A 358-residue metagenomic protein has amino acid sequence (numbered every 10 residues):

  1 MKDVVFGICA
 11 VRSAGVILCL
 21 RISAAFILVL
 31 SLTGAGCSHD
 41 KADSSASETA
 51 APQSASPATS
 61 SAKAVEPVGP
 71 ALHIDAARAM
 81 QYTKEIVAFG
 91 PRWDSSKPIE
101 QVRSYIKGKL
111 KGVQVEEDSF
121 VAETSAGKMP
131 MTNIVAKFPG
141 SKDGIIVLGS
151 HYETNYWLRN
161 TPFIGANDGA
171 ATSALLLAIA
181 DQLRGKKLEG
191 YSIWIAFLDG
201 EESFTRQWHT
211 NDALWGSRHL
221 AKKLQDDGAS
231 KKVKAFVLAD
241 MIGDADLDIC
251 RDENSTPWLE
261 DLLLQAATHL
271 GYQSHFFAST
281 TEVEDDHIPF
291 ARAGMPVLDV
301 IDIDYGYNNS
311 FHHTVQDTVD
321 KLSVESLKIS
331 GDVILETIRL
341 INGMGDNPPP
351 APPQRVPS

Functional and structural regions predicted by a protein language model:
T33-G36: C-terminal motif of bacterial Sec signal peptides marking the signal peptidase cleavage site
S38-A62: Short, low-complexity, disordered segments immediately C-terminal to signal peptides in bacterial exported proteins
H39, P70, Q81-S141: A non-catalytic alpha/beta surface segment that caps or lines the substrate-entry region of metallo-dependent hydrolase
A58-R103, W157, Y307-T318, N342: N-terminal capping segment at the start of a domain
P70, S119-V121, A235, I242-S358: Active-site-adjacent substrate-binding region of metalloamidase/peptidase-like peptide-processing proteins
R92-D94, V121-T124, S141-K142, Y152-Y156 (+4 more regions): Solvent-exposed loop/turn segments at secondary-structure junctions within structured extracellular/periplasmic domains
F163-A266, S274, S279-E282, D286-H287: Acidic/histidine-rich catalytic neighborhood of metal-dependent amide-processing enzymes
